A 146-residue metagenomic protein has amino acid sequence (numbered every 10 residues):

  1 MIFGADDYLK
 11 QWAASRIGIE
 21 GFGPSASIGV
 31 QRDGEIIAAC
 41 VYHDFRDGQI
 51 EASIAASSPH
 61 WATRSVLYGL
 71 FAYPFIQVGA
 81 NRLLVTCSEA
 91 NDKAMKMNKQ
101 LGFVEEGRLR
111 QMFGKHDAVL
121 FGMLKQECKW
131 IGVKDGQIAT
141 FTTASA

Functional and structural regions predicted by a protein language model:
M1-I19, S145-A146: Short amphipathic alpha-helix that is part of the acyltransferase structural core
G23-A38: Conserved beta-hairpin
H43-S53, G79-N81, G114-D117: A conserved beta-turn-beta hairpin within the catalytic core of GNAT-like acetyltransferases that forms part
S53-A62, S88: A short, internal acetyl-CoA/4′-phosphopantetheine-binding micro-motif in the GNAT/acyltransferase core
I76-C87: Conserved GNAT acetyl-CoA-binding A-motif
V85-M95, M112-F113: Conserved beta-strand-loop-alpha-helix junction that forms the acyl-donor binding cleft
A90-G107: Conserved active-site alpha-helix within GNAT-family acetyltransferase domains
V104-A118: Conserved catalytic-core motifs of GNAT/GCN5-like acyltransferases
